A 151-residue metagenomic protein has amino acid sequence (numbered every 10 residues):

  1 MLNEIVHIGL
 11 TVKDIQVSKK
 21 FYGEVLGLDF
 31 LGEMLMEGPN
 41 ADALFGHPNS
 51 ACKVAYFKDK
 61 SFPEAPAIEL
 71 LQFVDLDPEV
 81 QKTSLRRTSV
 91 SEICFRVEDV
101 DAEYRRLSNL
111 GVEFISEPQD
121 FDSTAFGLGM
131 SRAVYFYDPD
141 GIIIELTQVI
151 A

Functional and structural regions predicted by a protein language model:
M1-V17, G32-M36, N40-A43, V90-F95 (+1 more regions): N-terminal beta-strand motif that seeds the catalytic metal site of vicinal oxygen chelate
L2-E4, N49-A51, R87-S89, L128: Residue-level preference for beta-strand/loop junctions
I5-H7, V25, C52-V54, V90-E92 (+1 more regions): Extracellular structured ligand-interaction cores
T11-E64, G127-G129: Core segments of cupin and vicinal oxygen chelate
K13-Q16, E64-A65, L71-D140: Vicinal oxygen chelate
F57-F62, F136-P139, V149: Active-site beta-strand termini and strand-to-loop segments that position acidic
A67, I143-L146: Short glycine-/small-residue motifs
